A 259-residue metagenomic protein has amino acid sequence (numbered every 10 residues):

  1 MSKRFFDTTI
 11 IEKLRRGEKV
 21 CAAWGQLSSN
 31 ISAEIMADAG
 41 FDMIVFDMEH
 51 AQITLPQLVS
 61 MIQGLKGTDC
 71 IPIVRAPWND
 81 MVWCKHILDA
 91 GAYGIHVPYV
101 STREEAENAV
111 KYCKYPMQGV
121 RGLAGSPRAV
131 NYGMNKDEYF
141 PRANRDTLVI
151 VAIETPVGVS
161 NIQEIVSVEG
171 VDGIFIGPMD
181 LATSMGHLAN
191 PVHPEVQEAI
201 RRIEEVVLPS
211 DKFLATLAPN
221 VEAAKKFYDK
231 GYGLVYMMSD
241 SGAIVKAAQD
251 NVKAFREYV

Functional and structural regions predicted by a protein language model:
M1-V259: Expand to "…catalyze enediolate/carbanion chemistry for C-C bond making/breaking, isomerization, decarboxylation
